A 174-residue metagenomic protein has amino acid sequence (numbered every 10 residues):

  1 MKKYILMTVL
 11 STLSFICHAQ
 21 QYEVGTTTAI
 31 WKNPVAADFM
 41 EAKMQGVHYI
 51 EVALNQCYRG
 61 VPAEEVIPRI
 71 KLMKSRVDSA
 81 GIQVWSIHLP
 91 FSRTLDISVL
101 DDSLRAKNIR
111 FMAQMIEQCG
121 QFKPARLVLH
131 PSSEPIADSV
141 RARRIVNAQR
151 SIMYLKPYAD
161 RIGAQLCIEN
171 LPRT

Functional and structural regions predicted by a protein language model:
M1-Q21: Bacterial Sec-dependent N-terminal signal peptides
M7, I67-P68, R144-I145: Glycine-rich, phosphate-binding/catalytic loops in enzymes
M7-T8, G46, Q56, T174: Composition-driven detection of intrinsically disordered, low-complexity segments
H18-Q121, M153: N-terminal pre-domain/capping segments
D38, I97-T174: Active-site acidic/histidine proton-transfer and metal-coordination neighborhood in alpha/beta enzyme cores
